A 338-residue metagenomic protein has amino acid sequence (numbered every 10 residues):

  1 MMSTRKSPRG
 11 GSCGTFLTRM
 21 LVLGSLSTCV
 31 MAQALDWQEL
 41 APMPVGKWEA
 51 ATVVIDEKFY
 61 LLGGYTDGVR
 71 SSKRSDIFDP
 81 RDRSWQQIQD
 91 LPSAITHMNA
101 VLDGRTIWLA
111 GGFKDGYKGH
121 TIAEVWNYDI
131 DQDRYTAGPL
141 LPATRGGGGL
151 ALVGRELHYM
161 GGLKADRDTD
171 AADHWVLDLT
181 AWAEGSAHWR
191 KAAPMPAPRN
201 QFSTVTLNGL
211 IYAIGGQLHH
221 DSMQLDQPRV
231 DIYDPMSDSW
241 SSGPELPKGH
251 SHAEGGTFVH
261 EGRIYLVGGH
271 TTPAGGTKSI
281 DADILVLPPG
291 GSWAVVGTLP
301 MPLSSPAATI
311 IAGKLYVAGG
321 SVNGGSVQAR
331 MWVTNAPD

Functional and structural regions predicted by a protein language model:
M1-T15: N-terminal secretory signal peptides that target proteins for export/translocation
M2-S3, L21, A32, S237: Position-driven detector of the extreme protein N-terminus
T18-C29: Bacterial N-terminal signal peptides
Q33-D338: Kelch-like beta-propeller repeat domains
